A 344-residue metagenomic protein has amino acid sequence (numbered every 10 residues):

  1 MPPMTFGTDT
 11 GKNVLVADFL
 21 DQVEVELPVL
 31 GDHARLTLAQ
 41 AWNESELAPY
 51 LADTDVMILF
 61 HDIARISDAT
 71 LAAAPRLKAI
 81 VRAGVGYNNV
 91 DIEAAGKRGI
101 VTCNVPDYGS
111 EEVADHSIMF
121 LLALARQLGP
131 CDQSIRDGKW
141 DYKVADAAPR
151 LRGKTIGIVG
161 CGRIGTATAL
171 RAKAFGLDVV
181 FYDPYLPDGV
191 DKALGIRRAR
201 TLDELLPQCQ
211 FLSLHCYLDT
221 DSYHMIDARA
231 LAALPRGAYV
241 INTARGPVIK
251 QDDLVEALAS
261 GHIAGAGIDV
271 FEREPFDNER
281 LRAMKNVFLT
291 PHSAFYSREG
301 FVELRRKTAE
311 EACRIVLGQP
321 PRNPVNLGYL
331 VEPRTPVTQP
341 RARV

Functional and structural regions predicted by a protein language model:
M1-T54, F60-H61, V180, V316 (+1 more regions): N-terminal glycine-/charge-rich "phosphate-binding" loop or analogous flexible N-terminal tail
P2-T10, G96, C103-H116, P130 (+1 more regions): C-terminal helix-to-coil terminal segments
G11, L77, R152-T155, A228 (+1 more regions): Phosphate-coordination loops involved in phosphoryl transfer and adenosine-cofactor binding
A52-D53, A73-R76, P207-Q208, A233-R236 (+1 more regions): Alpha-helix C-terminal capping/helix-to-coil transition sites in glycosyltransferase folds
D55-I135, A148: Phosphate/diphosphate ligand-binding glycine-rich loop within oxidoreductases
D55-V56, A79, F211, Y239 (+2 more regions): Short, Asp-centered acidic motifs that coordinate Mg2+ and/or phosphate in catalytic or ligand-binding sites
A64-D68, P184-R280: Rossmann-like adenosine-cofactor binding region
D132-A167, G195, L330: Glycine-rich NAD(P)-binding loop of Rossmann-like domains
